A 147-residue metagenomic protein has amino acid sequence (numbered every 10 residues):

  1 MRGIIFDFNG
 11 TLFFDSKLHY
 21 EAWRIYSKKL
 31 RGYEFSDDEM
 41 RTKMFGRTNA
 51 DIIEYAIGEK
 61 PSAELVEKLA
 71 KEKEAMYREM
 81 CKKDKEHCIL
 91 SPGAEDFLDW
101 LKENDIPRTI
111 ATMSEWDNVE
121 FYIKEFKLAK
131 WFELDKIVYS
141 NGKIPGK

Functional and structural regions predicted by a protein language model:
M1, L98, F132-D135: Core-facing hydrophobic residues within beta-strands of well-ordered domains
R2-P92, W100-N104, D117: N-terminal helical cap/lid subdomain that shapes the substrate entry/recognition surface in HAD-like hydrolases
H87, T109, E115-K147: Substrate-recognition "cap/lid" segment bordering the active-site pocket of phosphatases
E95: Conserved catalytic core of two-component sensor histidine kinases
